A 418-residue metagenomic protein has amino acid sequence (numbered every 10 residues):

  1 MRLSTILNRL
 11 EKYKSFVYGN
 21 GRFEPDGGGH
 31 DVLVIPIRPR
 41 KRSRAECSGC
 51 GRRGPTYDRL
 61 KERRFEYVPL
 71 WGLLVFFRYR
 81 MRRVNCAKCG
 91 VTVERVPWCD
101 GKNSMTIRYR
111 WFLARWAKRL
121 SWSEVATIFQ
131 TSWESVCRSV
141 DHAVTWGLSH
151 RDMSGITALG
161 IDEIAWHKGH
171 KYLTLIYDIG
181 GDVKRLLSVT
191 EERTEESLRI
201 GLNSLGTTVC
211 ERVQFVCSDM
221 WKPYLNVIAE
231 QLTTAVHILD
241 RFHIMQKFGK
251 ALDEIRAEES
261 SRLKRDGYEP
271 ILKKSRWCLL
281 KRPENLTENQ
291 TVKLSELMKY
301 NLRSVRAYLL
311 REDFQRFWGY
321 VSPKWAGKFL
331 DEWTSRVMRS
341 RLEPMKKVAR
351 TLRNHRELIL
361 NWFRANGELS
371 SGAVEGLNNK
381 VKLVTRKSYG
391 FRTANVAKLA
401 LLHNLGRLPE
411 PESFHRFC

Functional and structural regions predicted by a protein language model:
M1-V91: Short, conserved DNA-binding cores of transcription-related domains
V34-P36, N85, G160, L175 (+3 more regions): Structured core elements
R44, G49, P55, K168-H170 (+5 more regions): Acidic/histidine-rich catalytic cores and adjacent linkers of DNA breakage/strand-transfer/modification proteins
G51-P55, L60-H170, C210-V213, R353 (+1 more regions): Short, positively charged, Gly/Tyr-enriched micro-motifs that form contact patches at catalytic or ligand/partner
G54, S132, A143-G147, M220 (+3 more regions): The DNA-recognition helices of helix-turn-helix-type DNA-binding domains
V93-P97, Y177-R185: Gly-rich Lys/Arg/Thr-decorated short loops/hinges at beta-loop-alpha junctions or inter-strand turns that position
K102-M105, R185-V209: Active-site beta-loop-alpha junctions of metal-dependent nucleic acid enzymes, especially the RNase H-like/DDE
T174, G249-S260: Short, surface-exposed amphipathic charged segments that create phosphate/polyanion-binding patches used for binding
